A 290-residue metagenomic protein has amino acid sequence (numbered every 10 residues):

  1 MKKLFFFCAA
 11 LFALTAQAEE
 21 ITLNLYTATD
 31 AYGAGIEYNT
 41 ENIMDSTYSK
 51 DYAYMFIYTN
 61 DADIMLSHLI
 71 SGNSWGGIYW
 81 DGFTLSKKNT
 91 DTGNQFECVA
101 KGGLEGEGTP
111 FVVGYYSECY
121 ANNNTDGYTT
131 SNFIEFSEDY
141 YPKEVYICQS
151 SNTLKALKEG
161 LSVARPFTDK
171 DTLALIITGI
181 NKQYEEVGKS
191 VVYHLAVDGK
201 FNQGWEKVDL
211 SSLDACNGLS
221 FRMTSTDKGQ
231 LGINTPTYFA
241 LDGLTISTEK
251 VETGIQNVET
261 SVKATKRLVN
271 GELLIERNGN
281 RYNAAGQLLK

Functional and structural regions predicted by a protein language model:
M1-L4, A18-E19: Positively charged n-region of N-terminal signal peptides that target proteins for export
L4-A13: Sec-dependent N-terminal signal peptides
E19-T130, S137: N-terminal targeting leaders for non-cytosolic proteins
L25-T27, T172-V251: Terminal, low-complexity interaction segments
S137-E144, A215-C216: Extended extracellular/luminal ectodomain segments enriched in beta-structured repeat modules
A156-L175: Short coil-to-beta strand junction motifs in C2/discoidin
T248-I275: Residue-level detector of functionally pivotal "anchor" positions at catalytic/ligand-binding pockets or at interdomain
Y282-Q287: Short, glycine-anchored, charge-dense loop/turn motifs used at functional sites
